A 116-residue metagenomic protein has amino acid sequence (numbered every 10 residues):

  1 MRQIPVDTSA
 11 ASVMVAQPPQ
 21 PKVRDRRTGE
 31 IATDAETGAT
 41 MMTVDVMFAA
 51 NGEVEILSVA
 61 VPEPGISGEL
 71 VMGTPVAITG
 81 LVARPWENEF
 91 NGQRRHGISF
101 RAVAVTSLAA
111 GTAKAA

Functional and structural regions predicted by a protein language model:
M1-A116: OB-fold and OB-like single-stranded nucleic-acid-recognition modules and their adjacent interaction interfaces
